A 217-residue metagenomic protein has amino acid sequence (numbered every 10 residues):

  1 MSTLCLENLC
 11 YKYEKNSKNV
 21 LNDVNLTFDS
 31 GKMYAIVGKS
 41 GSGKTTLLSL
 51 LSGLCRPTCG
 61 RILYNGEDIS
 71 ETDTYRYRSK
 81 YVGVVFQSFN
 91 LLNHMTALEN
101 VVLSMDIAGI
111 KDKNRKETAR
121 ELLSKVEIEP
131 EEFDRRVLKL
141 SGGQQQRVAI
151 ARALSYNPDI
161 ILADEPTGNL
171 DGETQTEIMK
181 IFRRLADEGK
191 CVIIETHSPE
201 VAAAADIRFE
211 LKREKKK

Functional and structural regions predicted by a protein language model:
S52: Helix-to-loop junction immediately C-terminal to a conserved catalytic motif
G60-I69: Conserved ABC transporter NBD signature motif
I69-G83, D187: ABC ATPase NBD coupling module
K113-E131: Conserved ABC ATPase "signature" region
R136-L140, Q144: Conserved ABC ATPase signature
N157: Conserved catalytic motifs of ABC-family nucleotide-binding domains
I161-D164: Catalytic Walker B motif of ABC-type/P-loop ATPase nucleotide-binding domains
